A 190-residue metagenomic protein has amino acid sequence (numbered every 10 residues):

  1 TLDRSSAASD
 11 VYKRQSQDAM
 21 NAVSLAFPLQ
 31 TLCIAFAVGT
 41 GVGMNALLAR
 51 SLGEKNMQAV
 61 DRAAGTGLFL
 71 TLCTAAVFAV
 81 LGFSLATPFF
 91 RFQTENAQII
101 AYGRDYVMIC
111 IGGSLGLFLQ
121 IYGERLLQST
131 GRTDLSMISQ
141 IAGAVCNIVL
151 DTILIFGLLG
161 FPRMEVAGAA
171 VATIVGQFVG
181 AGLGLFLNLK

Functional and structural regions predicted by a protein language model:
T1-A8, Y12: Single conserved hydrophobic/aromatic residue that forms the stacking wall/gate of nucleotide- or nucleobase-binding
A7, M44, L85-A86, G123 (+2 more regions): Hydrophobic/aromatic residues in alpha-helical transmembrane segments
D10-T31, A97-Y102, V166-A167, V171: Interfacial/gating helices of multi-pass transporter permease domains
K13, A49-R50, F90-R91, Q128 (+1 more regions): Helix-terminus/helix-capping segments at the ends of transmembrane helices and short amphipathic helices
M20-V80, L117-S136: Small-residue-rich hydrophobic transmembrane alpha-helices
L48-L115, P162-K190: Short alpha-helical transmembrane segments in multi-pass integral membrane proteins
Q58, T71, L126-I153, A170-I174: Alpha-helical transmembrane segments of multi-pass membrane transporters/permeases
G82, L135-M164, F178-L187: Alpha-helical transmembrane segments of multi-pass membrane transporters and transport-associated inner-membrane enzymes
